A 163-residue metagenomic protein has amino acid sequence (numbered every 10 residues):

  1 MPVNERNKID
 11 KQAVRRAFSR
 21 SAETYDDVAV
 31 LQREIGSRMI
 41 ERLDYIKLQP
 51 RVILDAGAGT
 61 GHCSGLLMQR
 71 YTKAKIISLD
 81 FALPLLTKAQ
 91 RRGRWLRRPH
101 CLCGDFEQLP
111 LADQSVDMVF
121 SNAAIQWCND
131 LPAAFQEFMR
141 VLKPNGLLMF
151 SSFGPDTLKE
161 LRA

Functional and structural regions predicted by a protein language model:
M1-T24: N-terminal, positively charged/glycine-rich alpha-helical extensions of SAM-dependent methyltransferases
V30-R51, L66: Conserved alpha-helix/loop element of class I SAM-dependent methyltransferases that forms part of the SAM/SAH-binding
V52-L109, A133: Class I SAM-dependent methyltransferase SAM/SAH-binding core
E107-M118: A short acidic, Gly/Pro-enriched loop at the edge of an enzyme's catalytic core that lines a small-molecule cofactor
D117-D130: A short SAM/SAH-binding and catalytic strip from SAM-dependent methyltransferases
P132-P144: A short glycine-rich, Lys/Arg-flanked "PGG" loop and its adjoining helix->strand segment in the class I
L147-A163: Conserved class I S-adenosyl-L-methionine
